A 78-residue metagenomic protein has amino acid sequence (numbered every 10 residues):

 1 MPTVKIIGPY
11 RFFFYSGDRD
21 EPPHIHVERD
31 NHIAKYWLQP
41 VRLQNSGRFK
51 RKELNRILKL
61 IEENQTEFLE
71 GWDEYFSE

Functional and structural regions predicted by a protein language model:
M1-E21: Short, charged/polar N-terminal "headpieces" of proteins
V4, L43-N45, N64: Generic preference for hydrophobic/aromatic residues in regular secondary structure cores
K5, N31-H32, Y75: Short leucine-rich amphipathic alpha-helices used at interfaces
I7, H26-E28, T66-E67: Compositionally biased, intrinsically disordered low-complexity segments enriched in polar/proline residues
Y15-R51: A short, structured beta-strand/loop element
R51-E78: C-terminal structural segments of small proteins and small subunits
